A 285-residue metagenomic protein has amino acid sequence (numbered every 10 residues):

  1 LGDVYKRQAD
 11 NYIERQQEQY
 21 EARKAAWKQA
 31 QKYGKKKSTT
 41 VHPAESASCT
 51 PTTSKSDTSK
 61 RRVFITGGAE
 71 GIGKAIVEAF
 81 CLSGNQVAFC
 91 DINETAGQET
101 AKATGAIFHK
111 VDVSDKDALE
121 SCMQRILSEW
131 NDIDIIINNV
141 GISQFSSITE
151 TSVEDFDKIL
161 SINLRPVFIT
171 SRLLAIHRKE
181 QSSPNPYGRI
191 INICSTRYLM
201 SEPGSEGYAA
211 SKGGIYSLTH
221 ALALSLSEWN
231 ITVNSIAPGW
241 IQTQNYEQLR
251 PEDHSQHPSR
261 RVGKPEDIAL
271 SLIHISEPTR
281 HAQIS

Functional and structural regions predicted by a protein language model:
L1-Y5, E277-T279: Short, small-residue-biased leader/transition segments that mark boundaries at the very start of proteins
S147-I148, S152-L160, Y246, D253-H254: Substrate-binding pocket helix/loop in short-chain dehydrogenase/reductase
T149, M200-E206, E228-W229, R260 (+1 more regions): Active-site loop immediately N-terminal to the catalytic Tyr-X3-Lys motif of short-chain dehydrogenase/reductase
T151, M200-A209, A221, L249: Active-site loop-to-helix junction immediately N-terminal to the catalytic Tyr of the SDR YXXXK motif in Rossmann-fold
S171, S211, T219: Active-site helix of classical SDR
I176, L224-E228: Alpha-helical segment proximal to the catalytic Tyr-Lys
E228, S235, H254-R280, S285: C-terminal helical subdomain
